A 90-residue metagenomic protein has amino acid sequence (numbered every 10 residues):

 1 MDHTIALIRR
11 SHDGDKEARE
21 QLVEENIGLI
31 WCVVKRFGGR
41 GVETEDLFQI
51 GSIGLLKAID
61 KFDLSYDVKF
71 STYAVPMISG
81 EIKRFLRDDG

Functional and structural regions predicted by a protein language model:
M1-G90: Alpha-helical promoter-recognition and RNA polymerase-docking modules of transcription initiation factors, dominated by
